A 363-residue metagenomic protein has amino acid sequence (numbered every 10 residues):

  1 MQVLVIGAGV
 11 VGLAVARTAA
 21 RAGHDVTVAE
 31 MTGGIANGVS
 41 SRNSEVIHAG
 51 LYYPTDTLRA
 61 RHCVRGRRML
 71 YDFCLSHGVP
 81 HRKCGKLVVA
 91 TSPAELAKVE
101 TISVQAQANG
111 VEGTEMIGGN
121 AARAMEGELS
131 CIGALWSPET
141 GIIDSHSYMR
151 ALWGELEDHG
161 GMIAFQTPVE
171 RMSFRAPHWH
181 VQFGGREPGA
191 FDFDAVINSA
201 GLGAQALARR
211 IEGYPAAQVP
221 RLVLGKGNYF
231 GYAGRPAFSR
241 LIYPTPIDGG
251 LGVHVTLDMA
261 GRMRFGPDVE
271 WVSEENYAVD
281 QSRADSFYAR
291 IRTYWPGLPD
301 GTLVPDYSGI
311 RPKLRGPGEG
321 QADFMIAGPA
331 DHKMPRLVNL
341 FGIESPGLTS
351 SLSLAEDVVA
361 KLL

Functional and structural regions predicted by a protein language model:
Q2-V28: N-terminal Rossmann-like FAD-binding beta1-loop-alpha1 element of flavoenzymes
T18, A22, Q321-L363: C-terminal lid/capping helical subdomain adjacent to the catalytic/cofactor pocket in oxidative enzymes
T18, V79-R82, A190-A195, S199-K333: Active-site substrate-recognition segment that forms the wall of the catalytic cavity or substrate channel
R21-R42: Glycine-rich FAD pyrophosphate-binding loop
E45-A121, C131, G252: Dinucleotide-binding Rossmann-like beta1-alpha1 core, especially the glycine-rich loop that anchors the ADP
Y52, T140-I142, I247-G250, L337-S351: Glycine-rich phosphate/pyrophosphate-binding beta-alpha loops
P54-R65, V89-K98, W136-G154, A164 (+2 more regions): Short beta-strand to alpha-helix junction loop
L135-A195, K361: Helical element adjacent to the flavin cofactor pocket in flavoenzyme catalytic cores
